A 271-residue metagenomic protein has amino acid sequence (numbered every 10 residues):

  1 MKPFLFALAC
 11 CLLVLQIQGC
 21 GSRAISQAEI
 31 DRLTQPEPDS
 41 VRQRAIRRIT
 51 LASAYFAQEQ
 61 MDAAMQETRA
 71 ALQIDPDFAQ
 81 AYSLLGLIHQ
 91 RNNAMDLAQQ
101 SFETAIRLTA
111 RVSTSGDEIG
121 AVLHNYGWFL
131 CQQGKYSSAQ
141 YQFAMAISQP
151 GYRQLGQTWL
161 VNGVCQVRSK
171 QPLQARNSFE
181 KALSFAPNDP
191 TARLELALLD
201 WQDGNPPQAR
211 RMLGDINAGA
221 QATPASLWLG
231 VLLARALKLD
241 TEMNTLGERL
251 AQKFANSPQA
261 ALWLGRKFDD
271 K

Functional and structural regions predicted by a protein language model:
C20-R69, Q73-D75, W263-L264, K271: N-terminal leader/linker segments that initiate helical-solenoid repeat arrays
A24-P36, A218-K271: Terminal, low-structured helical/coil segments at or just beyond the last alpha-helical repeat
R44, F78, V112, I119 (+4 more regions): Residue-level recognition of tetratricopeptide repeat
T50, L84, E118, N125 (+4 more regions): Canonical tetratricopeptide repeat
A57, R91-N92, Q132-Q133, R168 (+3 more regions): Register position in tetratricopeptide repeats
A81, S115, V122, G156-T158 (+3 more regions): TPR alpha-solenoid repeat register
